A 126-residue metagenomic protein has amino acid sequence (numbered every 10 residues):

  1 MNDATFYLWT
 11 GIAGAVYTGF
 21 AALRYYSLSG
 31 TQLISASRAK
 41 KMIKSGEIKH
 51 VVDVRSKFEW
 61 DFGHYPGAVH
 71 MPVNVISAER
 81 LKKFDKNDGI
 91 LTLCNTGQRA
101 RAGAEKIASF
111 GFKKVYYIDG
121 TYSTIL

Functional and structural regions predicted by a protein language model:
M1-H50, V54-F62: Flexible, polar/low-complexity N-terminal or interdomain linker segments that lie immediately upstream of folded
S37, P66, Q98-A102: A broad detector of short, well-ordered amphipathic alpha-helices that serve as recognition/interaction surfaces
V51, A68-H70, V115-Y117: Conserved beta-strand scaffold positions in the cores of enzyme catalytic domains, especially in NTP/NDP-utilizing
D61-G63, L81-K82: Short histidine-centered beta-strand/loop micro-motifs that create catalytic or ligand/metal-coordination sites
H64-P66, G111: Short, structured coil segments at secondary-structure junctions
V73-N74: Non-transmembrane, membrane-adjacent beta-strand/coil modules in membrane-associated proteins and peripheral
S77, L81-L126: Catalytic cysteine-centered active loop of the rhodanese-like fold, especially the PTP/DSP P-loop
